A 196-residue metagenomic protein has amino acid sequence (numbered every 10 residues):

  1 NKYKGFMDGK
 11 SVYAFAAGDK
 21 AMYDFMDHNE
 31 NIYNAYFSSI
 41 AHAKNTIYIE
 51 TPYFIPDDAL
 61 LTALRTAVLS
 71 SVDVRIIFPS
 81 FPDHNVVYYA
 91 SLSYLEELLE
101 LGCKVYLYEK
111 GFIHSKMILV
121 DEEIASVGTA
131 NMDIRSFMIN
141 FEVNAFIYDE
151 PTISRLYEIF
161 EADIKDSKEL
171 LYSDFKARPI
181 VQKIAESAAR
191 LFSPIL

Functional and structural regions predicted by a protein language model:
N1-L196: Charged, low-complexity intrinsically disordered terminal segments
